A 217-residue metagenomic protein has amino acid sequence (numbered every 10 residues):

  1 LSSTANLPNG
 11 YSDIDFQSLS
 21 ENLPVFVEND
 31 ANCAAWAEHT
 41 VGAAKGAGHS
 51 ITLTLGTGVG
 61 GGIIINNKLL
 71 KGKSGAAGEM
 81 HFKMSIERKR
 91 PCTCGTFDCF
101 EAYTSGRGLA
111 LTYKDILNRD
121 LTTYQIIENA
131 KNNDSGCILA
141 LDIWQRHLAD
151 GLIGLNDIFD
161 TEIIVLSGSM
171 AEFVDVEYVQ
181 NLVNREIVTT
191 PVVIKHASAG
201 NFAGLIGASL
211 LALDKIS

Functional and structural regions predicted by a protein language model:
L1, C33-A35, G60, L70 (+2 more regions): Short, active-site-adjacent cap segments at secondary-structure transitions
L1-D13, E162-M170: Short beta-strand-loop/turn "lid" adjacent to the catalytic site in phosphate-handling enzymes
A5-G10, V41-A47, I65-S74, L182-E186: A glycine- and small-aliphatic-rich helix-loop capping segment at beta-alpha/alpha-beta transitions that lines
S18-L23, A37-A47, E87-S217: ATP-binding/phosphotransfer module of carbohydrate and carboxylate kinases, centering on a glycine-rich
V25-N29: General beta-strand structural signal in soluble alpha/beta enzymes
D30, G56, A208: Active-site glycine-centered loops adjacent to acidic/histidine catalytic or metal-binding residues that shape
D30-N32, S74, A199-N201: Residues that form or immediately flank small-molecule/cofactor binding pockets and catalytic motifs
K45-Y103: Glycine-rich phosphate-binding loop of actin/hexokinase-like ATP-binding domains
